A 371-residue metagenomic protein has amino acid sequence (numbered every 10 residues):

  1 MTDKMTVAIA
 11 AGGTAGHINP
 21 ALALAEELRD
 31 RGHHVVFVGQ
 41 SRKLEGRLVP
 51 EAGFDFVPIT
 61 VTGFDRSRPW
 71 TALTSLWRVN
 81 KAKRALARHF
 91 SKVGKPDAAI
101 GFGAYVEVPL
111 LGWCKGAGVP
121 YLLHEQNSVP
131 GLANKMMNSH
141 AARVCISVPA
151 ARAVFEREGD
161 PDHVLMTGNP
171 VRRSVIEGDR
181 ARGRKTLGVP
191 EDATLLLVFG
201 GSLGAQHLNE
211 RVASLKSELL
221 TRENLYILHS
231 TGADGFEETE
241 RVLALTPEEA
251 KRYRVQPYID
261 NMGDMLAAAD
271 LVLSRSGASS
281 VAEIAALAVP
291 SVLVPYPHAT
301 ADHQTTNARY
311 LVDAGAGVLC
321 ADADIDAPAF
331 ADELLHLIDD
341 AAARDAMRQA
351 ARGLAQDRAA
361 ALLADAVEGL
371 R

Functional and structural regions predicted by a protein language model:
K4-G12, R31-K81, A85-R88, T167-N169 (+2 more regions): Conserved nucleotide-sugar phosphate-binding/catalytic loop shared by glycosyltransferases and other
T6, H34, L44, D55 (+1 more regions): Active-site-proximal region of nucleotide-activated glycan assembly enzymes, centered on histidine/acidic-rich loops
K43, L48, A52, R180-K185 (+3 more regions): Donor-nucleotide binding loops and adjacent catalytic segments primarily of GT-B fold Leloir glycosyltransferases
T71-L73, I176-G188, A343: A short helix/loop element that forms part of the nucleotide-sugar donor recognition site in Leloir-type
P96-A98, A267-A282, V289-P290: Acidic donor-binding loop of glycosyltransferase active sites
H298-L335, A342: Change "using UDP/GDP/dTDP sugars" to "using nucleotide sugars
A343-D357: A short, well-ordered alpha-helix in the C-terminal region of glycosyltransferases
Q356-R371: C-terminal alpha-helical cap of glycosyltransferases
